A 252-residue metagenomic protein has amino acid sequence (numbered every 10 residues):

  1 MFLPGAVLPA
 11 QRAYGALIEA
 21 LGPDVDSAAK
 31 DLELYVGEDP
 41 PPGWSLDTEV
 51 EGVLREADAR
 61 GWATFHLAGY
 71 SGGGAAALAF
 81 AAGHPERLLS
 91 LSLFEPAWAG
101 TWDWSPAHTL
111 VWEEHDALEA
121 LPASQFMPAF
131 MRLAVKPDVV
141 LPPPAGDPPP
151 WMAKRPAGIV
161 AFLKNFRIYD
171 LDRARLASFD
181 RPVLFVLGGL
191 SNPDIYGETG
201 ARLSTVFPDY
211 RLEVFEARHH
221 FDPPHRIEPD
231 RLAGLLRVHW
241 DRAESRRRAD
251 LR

Functional and structural regions predicted by a protein language model:
M1-D39: Conserved HGGG/HGGXW glycine-rich cap/lid loop of the alpha/beta-hydrolase fold
E19, A28-H66, D230-L232: Active-site loop/oxyanion-hole signature of alpha/beta-hydrolase fold enzymes
G69-G73, A77: Gly/Ala-rich beta-loop-alpha elbow adjacent to hydrolase catalytic centers
A82-G83, L88-E119, N165: Flexible "cap/lid" loop of the alpha/beta hydrolase fold
D147-D172: Hydrophobic, aromatic-rich cap/lid helix
F179, F185-G188: Short beta-strand/loop motif that positions the catalytic acidic residue of the alpha/beta-hydrolase fold
N192-T199: Conserved alpha/beta-hydrolase "acid-adjacent" motif
F215-D230: Catalytic histidine-centered segment of alpha/beta-hydrolase-like enzymes
